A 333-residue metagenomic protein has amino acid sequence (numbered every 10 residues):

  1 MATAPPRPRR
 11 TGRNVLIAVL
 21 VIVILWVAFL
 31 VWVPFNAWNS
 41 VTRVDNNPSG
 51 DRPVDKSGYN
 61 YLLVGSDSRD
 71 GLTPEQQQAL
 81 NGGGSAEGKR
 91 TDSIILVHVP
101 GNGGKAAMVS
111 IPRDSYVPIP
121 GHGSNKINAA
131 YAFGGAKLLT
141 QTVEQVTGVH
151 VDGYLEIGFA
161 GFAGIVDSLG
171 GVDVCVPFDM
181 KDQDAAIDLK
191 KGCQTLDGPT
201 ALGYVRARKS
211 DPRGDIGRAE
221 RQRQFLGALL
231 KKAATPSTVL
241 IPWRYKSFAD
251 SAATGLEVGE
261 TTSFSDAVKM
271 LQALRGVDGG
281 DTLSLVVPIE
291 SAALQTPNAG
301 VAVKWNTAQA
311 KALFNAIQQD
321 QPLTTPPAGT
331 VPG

Functional and structural regions predicted by a protein language model:
A2-G103: Entry/capping segment at the start of metal-dependent catalytic domains with acidic active-site entry clusters
K56-Y59, K89-I94, G103-I111, H122-S124 (+7 more regions): Extracytoplasmic
L72, S115, E257-G333: C-terminal solvent-exposed extensions
G82-S85, N125-F133, G148-G153, K209-I216 (+3 more regions): Second-shell loop/turn segments in exported
E87-T91, G121-H122, A130-L138, E156-A160 (+5 more regions): Soluble non-cytosolic domains of exported or imported proteins
H98-G101, Y116, A132, E144-G148 (+6 more regions): Sec-exported extracytoplasmic/periplasmic mature domains
N128-I187: Amphipathic, coiled-coil-like alpha-helical scaffolding segments used for oligomerization/assembly
D167-W243, P332-G333: Flexible, polar/acidic helix-loop-strand segments at domain edges
